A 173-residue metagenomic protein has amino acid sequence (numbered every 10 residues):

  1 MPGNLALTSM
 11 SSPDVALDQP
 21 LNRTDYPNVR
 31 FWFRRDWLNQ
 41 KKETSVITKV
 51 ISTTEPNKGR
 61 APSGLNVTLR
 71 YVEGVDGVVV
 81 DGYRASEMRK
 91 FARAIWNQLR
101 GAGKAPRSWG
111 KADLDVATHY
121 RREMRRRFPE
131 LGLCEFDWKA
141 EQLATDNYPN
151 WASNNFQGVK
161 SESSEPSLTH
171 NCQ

Functional and structural regions predicted by a protein language model:
M1-D115, Y148, A152-H170: Intrinsically disordered, low-complexity regulatory segments of eukaryotic and viral DNA/chromatin-associated proteins
V116, M124-W151: Trihelical helix-turn-helix/Myb-like DNA-binding core that engages the DNA major groove
